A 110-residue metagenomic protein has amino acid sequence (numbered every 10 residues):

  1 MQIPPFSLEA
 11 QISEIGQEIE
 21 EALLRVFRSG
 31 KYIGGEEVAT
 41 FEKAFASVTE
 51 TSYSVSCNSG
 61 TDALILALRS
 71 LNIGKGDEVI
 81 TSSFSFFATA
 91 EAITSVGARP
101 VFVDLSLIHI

Functional and structural regions predicted by a protein language model:
M1-S70, G74, V96: Conserved PLP-binding active-site segment in aminotransferase class I/II-type PLP enzymes
T61, S83-F84: Alpha-helix N-cap/helix-start capping motif
F84-V103: A short helix-loop-beta submotif of the ANL/AMP-binding
I108-I110: Conserved small/polar residues in nucleotide/adenosyl-binding loops
